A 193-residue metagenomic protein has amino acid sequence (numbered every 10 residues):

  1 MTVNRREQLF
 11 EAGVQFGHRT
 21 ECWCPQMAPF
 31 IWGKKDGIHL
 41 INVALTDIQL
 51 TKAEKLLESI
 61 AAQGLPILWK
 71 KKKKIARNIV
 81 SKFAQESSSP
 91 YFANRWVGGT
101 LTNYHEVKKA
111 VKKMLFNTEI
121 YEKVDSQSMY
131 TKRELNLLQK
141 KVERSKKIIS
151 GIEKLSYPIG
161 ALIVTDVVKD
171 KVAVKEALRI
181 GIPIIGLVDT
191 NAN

Functional and structural regions predicted by a protein language model:
M1-P66, K72-Y121, K132-L135, L155: N-terminal cationic and glycine-rich segments that engage phosphates or anionic surfaces
V3, S145-N193: Positively charged, low-complexity, intrinsically disordered RNA-binding extensions
P66-K72, G160-T165: Acidic beta-strand-to-loop metal/phosphate-binding motif
F116-A161: Active-site rim loops that border cofactor/substrate pockets in soluble metabolic enzymes
